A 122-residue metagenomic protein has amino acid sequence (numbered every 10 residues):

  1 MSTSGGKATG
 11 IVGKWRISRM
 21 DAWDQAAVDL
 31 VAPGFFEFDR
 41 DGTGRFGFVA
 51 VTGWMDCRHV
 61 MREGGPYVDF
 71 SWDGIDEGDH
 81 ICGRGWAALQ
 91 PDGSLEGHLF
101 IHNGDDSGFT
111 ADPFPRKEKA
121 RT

Functional and structural regions predicted by a protein language model:
S2-I11, R19-M20, D92-S94, H98-T122: Edge beta-strand at a domain terminus
T9, K14, Q25-G65: N-terminal glycine/threonine-rich, aromatic-flanked beta-hairpin/loop signature
I11, A32, G42, G83-G85 (+2 more regions): Structural detector for hydrophobic anchor residues on beta-strands
R16, R45, Y67-D69, S94-E96 (+1 more regions): General beta-strand recognition
G44-V49, D69-D76, G97-F100: Short beta-strand segments that buttress and anchor functional surface loops
W54-V60, D79-C82, D105-P113: A short, polar/proline- and glycine-enriched secondary-structure boundary/capping micro-motif
R58-P91: Mid-chain, well-packed structural core segment of small domains
